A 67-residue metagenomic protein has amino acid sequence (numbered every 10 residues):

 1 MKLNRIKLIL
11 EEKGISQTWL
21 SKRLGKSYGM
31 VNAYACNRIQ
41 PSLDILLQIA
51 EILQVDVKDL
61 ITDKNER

Functional and structural regions predicted by a protein language model:
M1-I15: A short, Lys/Arg-rich alpha-helix, primarily the initiator
K7, T18, L47: Residues within the helices of the helix-turn-helix
L10, L24, A35, I61: DNA major-groove recognition helix of helix-turn-helix
L10, S21, A50: The alpha-helix within a helix-turn-helix
G14-A33: Short alpha-helical DNA-recognition segment
G14-I15, P41-D44: Residue-level signal for the short linker/turn that defines the boundary of a DNA-recognition helix
D44-D59: DNA major-groove recognition helix of helix-turn-helix/homeodomain DNA-binding modules
L60-R67: Short amphipathic recognition helices of helix-turn-helix/homeodomain-type DNA-binding modules
